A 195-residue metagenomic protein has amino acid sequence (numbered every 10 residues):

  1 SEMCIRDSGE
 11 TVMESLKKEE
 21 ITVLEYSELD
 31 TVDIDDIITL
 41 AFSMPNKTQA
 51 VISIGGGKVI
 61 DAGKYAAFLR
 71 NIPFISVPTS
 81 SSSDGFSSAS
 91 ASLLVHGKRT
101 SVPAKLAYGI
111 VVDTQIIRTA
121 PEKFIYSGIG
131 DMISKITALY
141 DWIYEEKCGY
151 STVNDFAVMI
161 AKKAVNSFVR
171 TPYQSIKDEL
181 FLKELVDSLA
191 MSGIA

Functional and structural regions predicted by a protein language model:
M3-I5: Short, small-residue-biased leader/transition segments that mark boundaries at the very start of proteins
S8-I75, Q174-L182: N-terminal small/polar loop signature for handling phosphorylated ligands or for N-terminal nucleophile
E10, G85-S88, F181, V186: Short secondary-structure boundary segments
E14-E19, D36-L40, L106, D141-K147 (+3 more regions): Short amphipathic alpha-helical segments, especially helix-boundary/capping motifs
V51-S53, S81-D84, L189: Short glycine- and Lys/Arg-enriched binding-loop motifs that mark or flank ligand-binding interfaces
F68-R170: A glycine/threonine-rich phosphate-anchoring loop and its flanking beta-alpha core in nucleotide/phosphate-binding
D155-A195: Active-site segments that bind and position negatively charged phosphate/pyrophosphate groups
